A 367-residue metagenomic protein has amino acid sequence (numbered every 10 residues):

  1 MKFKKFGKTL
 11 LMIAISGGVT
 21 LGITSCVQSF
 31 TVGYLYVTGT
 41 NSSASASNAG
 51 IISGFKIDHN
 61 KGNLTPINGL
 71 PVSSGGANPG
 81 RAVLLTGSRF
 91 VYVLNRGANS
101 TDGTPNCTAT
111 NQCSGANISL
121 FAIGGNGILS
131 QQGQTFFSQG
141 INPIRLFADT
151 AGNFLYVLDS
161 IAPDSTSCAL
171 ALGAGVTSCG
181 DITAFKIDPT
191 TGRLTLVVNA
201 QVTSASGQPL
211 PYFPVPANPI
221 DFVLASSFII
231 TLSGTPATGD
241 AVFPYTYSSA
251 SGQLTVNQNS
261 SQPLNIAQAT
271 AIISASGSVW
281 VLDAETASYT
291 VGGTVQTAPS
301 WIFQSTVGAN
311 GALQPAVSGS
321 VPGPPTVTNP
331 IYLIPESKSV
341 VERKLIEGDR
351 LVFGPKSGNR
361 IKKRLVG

Functional and structural regions predicted by a protein language model:
M1-C26: Sec-dependent bacterial lipoprotein signal peptides
I23-G367: Predominantly soluble domains enriched in secretory-pathway, periplasmic, or organellar proteins
